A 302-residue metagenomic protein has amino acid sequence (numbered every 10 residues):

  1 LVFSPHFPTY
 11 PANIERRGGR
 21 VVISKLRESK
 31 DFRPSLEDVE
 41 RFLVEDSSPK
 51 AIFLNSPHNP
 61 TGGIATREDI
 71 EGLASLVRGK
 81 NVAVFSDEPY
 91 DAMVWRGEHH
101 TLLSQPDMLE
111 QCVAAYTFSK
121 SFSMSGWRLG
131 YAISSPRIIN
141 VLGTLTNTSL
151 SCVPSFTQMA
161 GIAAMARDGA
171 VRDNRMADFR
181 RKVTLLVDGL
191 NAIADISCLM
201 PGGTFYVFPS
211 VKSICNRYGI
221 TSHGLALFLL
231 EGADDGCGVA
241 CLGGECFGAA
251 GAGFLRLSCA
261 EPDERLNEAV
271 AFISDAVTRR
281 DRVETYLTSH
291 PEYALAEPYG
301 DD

Functional and structural regions predicted by a protein language model:
L1-D302: PLP-dependent class I/II
